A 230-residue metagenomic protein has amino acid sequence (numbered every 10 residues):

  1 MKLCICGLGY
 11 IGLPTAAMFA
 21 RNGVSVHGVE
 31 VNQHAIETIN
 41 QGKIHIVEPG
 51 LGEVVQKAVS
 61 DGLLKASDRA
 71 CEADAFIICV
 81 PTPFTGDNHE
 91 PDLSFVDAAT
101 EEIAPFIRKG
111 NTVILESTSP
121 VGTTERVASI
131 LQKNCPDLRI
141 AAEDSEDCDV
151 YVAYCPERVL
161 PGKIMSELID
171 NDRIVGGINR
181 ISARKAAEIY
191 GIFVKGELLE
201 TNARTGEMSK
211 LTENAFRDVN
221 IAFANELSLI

Functional and structural regions predicted by a protein language model:
M1-I230: Structural/interface elements that position substrates and couple domains in central-metabolism enzymes
